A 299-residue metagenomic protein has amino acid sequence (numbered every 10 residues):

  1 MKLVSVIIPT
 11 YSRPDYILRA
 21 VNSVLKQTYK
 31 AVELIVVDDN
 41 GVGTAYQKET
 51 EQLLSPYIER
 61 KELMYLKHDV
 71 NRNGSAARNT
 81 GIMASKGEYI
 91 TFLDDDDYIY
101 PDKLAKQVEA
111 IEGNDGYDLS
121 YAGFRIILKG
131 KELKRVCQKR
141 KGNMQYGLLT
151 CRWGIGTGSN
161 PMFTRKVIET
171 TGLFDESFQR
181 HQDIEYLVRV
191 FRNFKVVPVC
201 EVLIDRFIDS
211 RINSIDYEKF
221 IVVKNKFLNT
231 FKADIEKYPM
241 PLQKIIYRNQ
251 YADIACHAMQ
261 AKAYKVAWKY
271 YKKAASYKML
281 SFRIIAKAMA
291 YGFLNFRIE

Functional and structural regions predicted by a protein language model:
M1-L25: N-proximal low-complexity "stem/linker" segments adjacent to membrane-targeting elements
V21-K67: Acidic donor-binding segment of Leloir-type glycosyltransferases
E59, A76, K106-V167, Y217: Flexible acidic/His/Gly-enriched loops in nucleotide-sugar-dependent glycosyltransferase catalytic domains
K67-S85, K106: Glycine-rich, basic loop-to-helix element that forms the pyrophosphate-binding segment of sugar-nucleotide handling
I90: Short aromatic/hydrophobic "clamp" motif used to bind/position activated sugar donors
R140-N225: Conserved nucleotide-sugar donor-binding catalytic segment
V202-S210, S214-P241, Y264-Y277: Catalytic core of nucleotide-sugar-dependent glycosyltransferases
A258-E299: Membrane-interface aromatic/basic loop that binds lipid-linked glycans or pyrophosphate carriers, typified by
